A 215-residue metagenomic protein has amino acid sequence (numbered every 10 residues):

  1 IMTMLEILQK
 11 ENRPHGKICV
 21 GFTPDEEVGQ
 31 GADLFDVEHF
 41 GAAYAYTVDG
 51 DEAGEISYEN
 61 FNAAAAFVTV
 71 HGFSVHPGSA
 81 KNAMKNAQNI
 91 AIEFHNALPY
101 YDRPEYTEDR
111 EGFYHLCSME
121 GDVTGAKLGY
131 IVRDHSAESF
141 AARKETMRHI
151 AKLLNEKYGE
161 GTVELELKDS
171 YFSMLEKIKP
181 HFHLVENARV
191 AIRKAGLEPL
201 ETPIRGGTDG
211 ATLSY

Functional and structural regions predicted by a protein language model:
I1-E27, A66-V70, H76, K81-Y101 (+2 more regions): Alpha-helical metal-binding/catalytic segments enriched in His/Glu/Asp
M2-E59, E111-F113, C117, G121 (+2 more regions): Acidic/histidine-rich catalytic neighborhood of metal-dependent amide-processing enzymes
A32-D33, K81, A141-K144: Conserved strand-to-helix beginnings and helix N-cap segments that scaffold or border functional pockets
D36-H39, N62-A63, K85-N86, E145-H149: Short, solvent-exposed amphipathic alpha-helical segments in soluble enzyme and RNA/protein-processing domains
S57-T69: Acidic-glycine-rich active-site phosphate/pyrophosphate-binding loop
Y58-E59, A80-N82, E176-K179: Short, solvent-exposed loop/turn segments at secondary-structure boundaries
Q88-Y215: Metal-dependent amide/peptide-bond hydrolase catalytic core, centered on the "pita-bread" metallohydrolase fold
